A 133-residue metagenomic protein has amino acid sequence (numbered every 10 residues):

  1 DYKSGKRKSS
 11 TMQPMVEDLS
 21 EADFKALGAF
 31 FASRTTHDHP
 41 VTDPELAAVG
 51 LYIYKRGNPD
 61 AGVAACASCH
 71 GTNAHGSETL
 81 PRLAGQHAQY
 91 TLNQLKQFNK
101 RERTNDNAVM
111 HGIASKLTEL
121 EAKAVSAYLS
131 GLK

Functional and structural regions predicted by a protein language model:
D1-S9, Q13-L19, A67, G71-K100 (+1 more regions): Gly/Gly-Pro-rich "capping" loops immediately C-terminal to redox-active cysteine motifs in periplasmic/lumenal
K3-R7, E17-E21, A29-T36, K55 (+4 more regions): Sec-exported extracytoplasmic/periplasmic mature domains
K8, L46, G62, H75-G76 (+1 more regions): N-terminal alpha-helical segment
L27, F31, V63-N73, V125: The canonical Cys-X-X-Cys-His
S33-P59: Electrostatic cytochrome c docking/interface patches
E45-L51, G112-S115, E119: Short amphipathic alpha-helical linker/capping segments at the junctions of internal repeats and modular domains
